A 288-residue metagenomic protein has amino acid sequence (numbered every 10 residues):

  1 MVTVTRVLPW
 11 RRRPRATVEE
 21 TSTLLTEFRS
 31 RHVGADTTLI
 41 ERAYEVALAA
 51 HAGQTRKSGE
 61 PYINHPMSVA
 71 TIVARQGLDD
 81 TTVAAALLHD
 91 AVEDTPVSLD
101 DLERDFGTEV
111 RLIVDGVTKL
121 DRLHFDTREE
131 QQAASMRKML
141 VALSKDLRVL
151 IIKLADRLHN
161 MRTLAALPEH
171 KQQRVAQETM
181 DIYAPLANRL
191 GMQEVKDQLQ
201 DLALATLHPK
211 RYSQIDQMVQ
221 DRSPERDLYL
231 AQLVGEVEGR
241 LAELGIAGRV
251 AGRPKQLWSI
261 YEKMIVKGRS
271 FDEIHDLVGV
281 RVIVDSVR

Functional and structural regions predicted by a protein language model:
M1-G279, V284-R288: Active-site helical microenvironments for divalent-metal-assisted chemistry
